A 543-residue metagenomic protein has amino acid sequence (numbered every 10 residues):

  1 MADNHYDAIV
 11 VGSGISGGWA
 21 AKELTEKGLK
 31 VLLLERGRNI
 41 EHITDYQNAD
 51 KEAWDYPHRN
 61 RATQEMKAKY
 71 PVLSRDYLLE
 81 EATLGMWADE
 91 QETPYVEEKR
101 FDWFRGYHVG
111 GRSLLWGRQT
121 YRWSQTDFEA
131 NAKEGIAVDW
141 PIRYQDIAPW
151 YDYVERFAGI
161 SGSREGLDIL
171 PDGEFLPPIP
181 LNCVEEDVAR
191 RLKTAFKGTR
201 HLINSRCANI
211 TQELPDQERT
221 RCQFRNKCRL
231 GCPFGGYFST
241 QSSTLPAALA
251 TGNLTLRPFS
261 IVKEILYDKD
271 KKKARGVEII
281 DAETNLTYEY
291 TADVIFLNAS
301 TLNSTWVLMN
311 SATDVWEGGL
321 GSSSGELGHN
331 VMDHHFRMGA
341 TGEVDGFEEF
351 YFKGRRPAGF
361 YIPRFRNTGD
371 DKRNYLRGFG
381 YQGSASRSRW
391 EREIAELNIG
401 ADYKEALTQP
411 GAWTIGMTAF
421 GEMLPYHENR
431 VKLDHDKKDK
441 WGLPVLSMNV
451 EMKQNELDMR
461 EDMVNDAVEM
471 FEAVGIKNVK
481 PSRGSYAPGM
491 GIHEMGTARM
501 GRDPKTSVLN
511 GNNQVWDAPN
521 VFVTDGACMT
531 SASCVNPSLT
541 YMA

Functional and structural regions predicted by a protein language model:
A8-L33: N-terminal Rossmann-like FAD-binding beta1-loop-alpha1 element of flavoenzymes
G18, Q217, G235, T240 (+3 more regions): Aromatic-residue-lined binding/catalytic grooves and analogous aromatic/hydrophobic interfacial grooves in multimeric
E26, K30, E35-D55, T251 (+5 more regions): Glycine-rich loop(s) and the adjacent beta-strand/alpha-helix scaffold that form part
H42-Y46, G117-R118, D127-N131, L214-D216 (+3 more regions): Short, solvent-exposed loop/turn and secondary-structure capping segments
P57-Q64, A68-D102, Y107-H108, L114-R122 (+3 more regions): Conserved redox-cofactor binding core of oxidoreductases
L84-R105, V109-R112, W116, R122 (+8 more regions): FAD cofactor-binding and catalytic pocket of flavoenzymes
E90, I203-I210, T220-R221, R225-C228 (+5 more regions): A glycine-rich dinucleotide-binding beta-alpha-beta segment and adjacent secondary-structure elements that constitute
I147, T540-A543: An active-site-proximal "capping" alpha-helix that borders the catalytic cofactor pocket
